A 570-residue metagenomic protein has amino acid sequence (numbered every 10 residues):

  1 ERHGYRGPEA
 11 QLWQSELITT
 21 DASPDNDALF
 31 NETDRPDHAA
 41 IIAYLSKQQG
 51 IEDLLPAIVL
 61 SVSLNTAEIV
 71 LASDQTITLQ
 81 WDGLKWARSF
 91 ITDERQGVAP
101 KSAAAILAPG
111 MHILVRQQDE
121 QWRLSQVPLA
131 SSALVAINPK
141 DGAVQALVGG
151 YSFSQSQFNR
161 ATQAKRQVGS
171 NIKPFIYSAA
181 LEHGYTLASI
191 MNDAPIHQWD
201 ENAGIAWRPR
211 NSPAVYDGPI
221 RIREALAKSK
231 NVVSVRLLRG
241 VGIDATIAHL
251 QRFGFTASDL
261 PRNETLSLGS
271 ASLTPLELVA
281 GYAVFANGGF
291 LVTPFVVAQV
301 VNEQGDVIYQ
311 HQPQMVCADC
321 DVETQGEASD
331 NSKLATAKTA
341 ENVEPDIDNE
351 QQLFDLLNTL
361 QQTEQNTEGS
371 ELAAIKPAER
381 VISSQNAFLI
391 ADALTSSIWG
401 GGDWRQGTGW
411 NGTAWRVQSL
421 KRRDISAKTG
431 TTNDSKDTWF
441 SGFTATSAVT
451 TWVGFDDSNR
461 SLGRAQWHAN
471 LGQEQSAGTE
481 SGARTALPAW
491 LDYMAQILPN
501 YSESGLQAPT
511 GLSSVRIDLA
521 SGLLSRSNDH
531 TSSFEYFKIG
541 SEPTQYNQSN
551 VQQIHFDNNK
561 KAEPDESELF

Functional and structural regions predicted by a protein language model:
E1, P8-I42, S61-N65, S73-D74 (+8 more regions): Soluble, non-transmembrane domains of envelope/secretory-pathway proteins that act on or interact with carbohydrate
E1-S178, E182-A203, P209-N211, S267-V279 (+3 more regions): Extended, non-catalytic substrate-recognition/exosite surfaces adjacent to catalytic cores, especially in enzymes
G4-Q14, L238-V241, A248-R252, L260-N263 (+3 more regions): Short coil/turn segments at secondary-structure boundaries
V135-A136, Q145-L147, S189-I190, R236-L237 (+8 more regions): Structural recognition of the beta-strand scaffold that forms the well-ordered cores of secreted hydrolase catalytic
D141, G149-F153, F255-T256, V453-R460: Short connector loops/turns at beta-strand edges and beta->alpha or beta->beta junctions
Q155-R166, T265-L266, A465-T479: Short helix/strand-bridging catalytic loops that position acidic/His residues to coordinate divalent metals and engage
N171-I172, I176, R221, K230-V233 (+4 more regions): Catalytic-loop motifs flanking and including active-site residues across diverse enzymes
M191-I196, R210-F255, P261-N287, S396: Active-site-adjacent helix/loop patches that line small-molecule binding or acyl-intermediate pockets
